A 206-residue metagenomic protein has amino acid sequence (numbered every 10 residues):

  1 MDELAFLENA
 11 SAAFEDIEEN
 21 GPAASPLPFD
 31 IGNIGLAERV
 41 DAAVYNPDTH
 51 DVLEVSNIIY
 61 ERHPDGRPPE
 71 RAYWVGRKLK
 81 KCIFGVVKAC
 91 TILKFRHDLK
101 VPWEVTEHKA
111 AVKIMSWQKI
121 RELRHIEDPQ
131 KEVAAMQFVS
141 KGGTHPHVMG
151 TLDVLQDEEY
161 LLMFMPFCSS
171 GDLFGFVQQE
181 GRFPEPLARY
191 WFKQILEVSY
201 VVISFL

Functional and structural regions predicted by a protein language model:
D2-P68, G76: Juxta-kinase regulatory segment immediately upstream of eukaryotic protein kinase catalytic domains
G76-I83, V87: Protein kinase glycine-rich loop
V86-K119: Glycine-rich ATP phosphate-binding loop
I114-G142: The N-lobe alphaC helix and its flanking beta3-alphaC-beta4 segment of protein kinase-like domains, centered on
G150-E159: Short beta-strand micro-motifs within the conserved protein kinase catalytic domain, predominantly in the N-lobe
E158-D172, F176: Conserved short submotifs of the Hanks-type protein kinase catalytic core that shape the nucleotide-binding pocket
W191-F192: Activation segment signature within eukaryotic-like protein kinase domains
E197-L206: Protein kinase catalytic-loop region centered on the HRD/HxD motif
